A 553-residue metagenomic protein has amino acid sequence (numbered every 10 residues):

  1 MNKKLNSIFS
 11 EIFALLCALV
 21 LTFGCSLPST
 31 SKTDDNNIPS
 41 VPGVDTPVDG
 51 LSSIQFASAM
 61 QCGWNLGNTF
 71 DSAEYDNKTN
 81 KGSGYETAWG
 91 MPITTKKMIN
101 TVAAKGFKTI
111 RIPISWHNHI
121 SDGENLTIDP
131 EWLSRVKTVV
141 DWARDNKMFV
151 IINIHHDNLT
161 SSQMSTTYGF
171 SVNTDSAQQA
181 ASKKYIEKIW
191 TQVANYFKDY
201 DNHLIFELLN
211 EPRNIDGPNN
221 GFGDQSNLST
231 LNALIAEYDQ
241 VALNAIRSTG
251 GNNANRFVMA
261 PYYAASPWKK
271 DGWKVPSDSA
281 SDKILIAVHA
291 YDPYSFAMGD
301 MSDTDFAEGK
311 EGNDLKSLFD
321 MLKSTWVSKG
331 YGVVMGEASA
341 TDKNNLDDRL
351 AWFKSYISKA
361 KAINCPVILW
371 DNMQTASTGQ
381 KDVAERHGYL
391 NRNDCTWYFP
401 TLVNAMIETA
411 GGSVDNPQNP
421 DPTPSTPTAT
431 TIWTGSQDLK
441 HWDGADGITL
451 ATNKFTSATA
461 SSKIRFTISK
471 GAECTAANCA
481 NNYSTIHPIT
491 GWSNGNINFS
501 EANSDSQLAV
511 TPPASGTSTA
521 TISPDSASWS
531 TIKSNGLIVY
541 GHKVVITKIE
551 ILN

Functional and structural regions predicted by a protein language model:
L19-P47, Q418-T423: Bacterial Sec-dependent N-terminal signal peptides
K32-T109: N-terminal carbohydrate-binding accessory modules
G67-T94, G123-I128, Q178, S295-L315: Acidic/histidine-rich helix-loop elements that form or flank divalent-metal/phosphate-binding sites at the catalytic
W89-T109, E124-H156, T160-L208, I235-R247: An active-site-proximal structural segment forming one wall of the substrate-binding cleft that immediately precedes
I93-S115, F319-W326, I363-P366: Catalytic domains of carbohydrate-active enzymes, especially glycoside hydrolases
T174, A180-D303, E308-E311, S317-T341 (+1 more regions): Active-site region of glycoside hydrolase catalytic domains
N345-P427: Aromatic-rich peripheral "rim/lid" segments of glycoside hydrolase catalytic domains that contact and position glycan
A429-W529, Y540-N553: Extracellular ligand-binding interfaces
